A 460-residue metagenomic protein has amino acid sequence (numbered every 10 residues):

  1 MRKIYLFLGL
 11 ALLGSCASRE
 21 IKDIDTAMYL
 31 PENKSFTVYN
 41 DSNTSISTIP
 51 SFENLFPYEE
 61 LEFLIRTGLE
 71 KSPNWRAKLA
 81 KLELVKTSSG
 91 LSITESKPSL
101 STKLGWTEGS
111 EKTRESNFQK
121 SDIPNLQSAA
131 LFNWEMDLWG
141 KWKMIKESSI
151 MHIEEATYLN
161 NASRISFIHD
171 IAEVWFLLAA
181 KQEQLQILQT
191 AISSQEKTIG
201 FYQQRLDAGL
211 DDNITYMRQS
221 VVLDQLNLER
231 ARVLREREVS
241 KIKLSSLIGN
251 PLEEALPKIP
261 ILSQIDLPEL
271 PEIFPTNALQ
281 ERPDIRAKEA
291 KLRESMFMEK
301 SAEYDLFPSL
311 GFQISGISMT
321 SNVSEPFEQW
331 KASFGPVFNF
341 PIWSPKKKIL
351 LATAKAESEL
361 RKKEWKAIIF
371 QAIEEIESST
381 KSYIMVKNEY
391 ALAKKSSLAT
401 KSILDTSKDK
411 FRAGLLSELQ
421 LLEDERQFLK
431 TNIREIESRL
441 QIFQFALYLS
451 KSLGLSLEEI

Functional and structural regions predicted by a protein language model:
M1-E70, L234-Q280, S450-I460: Terminal intrinsically disordered/low-complexity segments used for targeting and assembly
I65, Q127-L131, W175, S220 (+4 more regions): Membrane-embedded beta-strand positions in outer-membrane beta-barrel channels/transporters
G68-K71, K78, E135, W142 (+21 more regions): Amphipathic alpha-helical coiled-coil segments and their boundaries
R76, S96-K120, N133-A162, D305-A332 (+2 more regions): Small/polar (Gly/Ser/Thr/Ala-rich) solvent-exposed segments that form structured loops/beta-strands/short helices used
G90, L131-N133, S301, V337-N339: Outer-membrane beta-barrel architecture
W142, M151, Y158-F274, S382 (+4 more regions): Periplasmic alpha-helical coiled-coil/stalk elements that build and connect Gram-negative outer-membrane
L206-L210, F411-L415, S452: A short glycine-centered flexible hinge/capping loop motif at secondary-structure junctions
K291-F307: Long hydrophobic segments that form regular secondary structure
